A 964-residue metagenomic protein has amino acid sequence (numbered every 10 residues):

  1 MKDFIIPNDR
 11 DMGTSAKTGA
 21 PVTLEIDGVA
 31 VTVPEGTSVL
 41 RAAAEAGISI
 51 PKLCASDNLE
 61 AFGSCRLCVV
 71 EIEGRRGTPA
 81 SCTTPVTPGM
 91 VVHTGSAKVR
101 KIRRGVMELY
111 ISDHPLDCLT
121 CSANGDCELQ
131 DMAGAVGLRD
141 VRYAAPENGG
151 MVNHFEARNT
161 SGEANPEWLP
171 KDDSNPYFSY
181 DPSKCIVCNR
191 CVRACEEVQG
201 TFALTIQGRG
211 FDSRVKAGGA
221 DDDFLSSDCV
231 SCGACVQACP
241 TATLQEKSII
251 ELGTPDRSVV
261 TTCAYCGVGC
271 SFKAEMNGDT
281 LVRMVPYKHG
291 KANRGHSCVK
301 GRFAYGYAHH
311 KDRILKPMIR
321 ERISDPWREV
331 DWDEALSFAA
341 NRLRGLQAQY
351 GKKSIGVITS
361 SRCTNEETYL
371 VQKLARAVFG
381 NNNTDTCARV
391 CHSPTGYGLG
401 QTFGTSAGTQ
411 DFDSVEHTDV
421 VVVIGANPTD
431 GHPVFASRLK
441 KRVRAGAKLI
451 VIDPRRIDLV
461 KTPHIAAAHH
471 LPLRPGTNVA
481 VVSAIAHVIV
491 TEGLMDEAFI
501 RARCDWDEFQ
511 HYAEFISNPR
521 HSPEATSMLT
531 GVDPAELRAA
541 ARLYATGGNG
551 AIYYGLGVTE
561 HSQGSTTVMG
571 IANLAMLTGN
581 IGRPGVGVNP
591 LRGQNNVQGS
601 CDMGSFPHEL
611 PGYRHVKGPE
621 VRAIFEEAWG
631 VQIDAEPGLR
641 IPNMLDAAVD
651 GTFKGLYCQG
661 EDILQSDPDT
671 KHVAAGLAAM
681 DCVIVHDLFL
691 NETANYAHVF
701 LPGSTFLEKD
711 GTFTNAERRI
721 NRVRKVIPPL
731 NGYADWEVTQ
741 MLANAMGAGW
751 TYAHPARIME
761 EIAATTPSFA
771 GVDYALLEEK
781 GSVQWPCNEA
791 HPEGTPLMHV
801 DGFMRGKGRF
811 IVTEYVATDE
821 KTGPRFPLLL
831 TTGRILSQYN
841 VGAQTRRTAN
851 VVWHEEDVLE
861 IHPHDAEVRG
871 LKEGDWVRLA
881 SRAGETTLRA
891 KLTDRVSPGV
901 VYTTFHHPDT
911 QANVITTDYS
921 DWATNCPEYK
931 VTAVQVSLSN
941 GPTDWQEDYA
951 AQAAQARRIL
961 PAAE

Functional and structural regions predicted by a protein language model:
K2-D3, G13-T32, G36, A44 (+10 more regions): N-terminal export/assembly segments and adjacent metallocofactor-ligating motifs of anaerobic energy-metabolism
L24, V70, E873-A883, Q935-V936: Short conserved beta-strand and strand-loop elements enriched in small hydrophobics with frequent Asp/Gly
V31-P88: N-terminal cofactor/phosphate-binding cores enriched in small/glycine residues, especially glycine-rich loops such as
S49-S56, E246-I249, G579-G582: Active-site phosphate-binding and catalytic loops of NTP-dependent enzymes
A220, L225-D228, I250-C266, I319-N596 (+3 more regions): Cofactor-pocket helix-loop regions in the catalytic cores of large enzyme subunits
N596, T845-E855, H906-T910, D921: Flexible, small-/acidic-enriched active-site or ligand-binding loops
C601, F606, P755-A849: Long, low-complexity segments enriched in small/aliphatic residues
D894-H907: Short, solvent-exposed secondary-structure boundary/capping segments
